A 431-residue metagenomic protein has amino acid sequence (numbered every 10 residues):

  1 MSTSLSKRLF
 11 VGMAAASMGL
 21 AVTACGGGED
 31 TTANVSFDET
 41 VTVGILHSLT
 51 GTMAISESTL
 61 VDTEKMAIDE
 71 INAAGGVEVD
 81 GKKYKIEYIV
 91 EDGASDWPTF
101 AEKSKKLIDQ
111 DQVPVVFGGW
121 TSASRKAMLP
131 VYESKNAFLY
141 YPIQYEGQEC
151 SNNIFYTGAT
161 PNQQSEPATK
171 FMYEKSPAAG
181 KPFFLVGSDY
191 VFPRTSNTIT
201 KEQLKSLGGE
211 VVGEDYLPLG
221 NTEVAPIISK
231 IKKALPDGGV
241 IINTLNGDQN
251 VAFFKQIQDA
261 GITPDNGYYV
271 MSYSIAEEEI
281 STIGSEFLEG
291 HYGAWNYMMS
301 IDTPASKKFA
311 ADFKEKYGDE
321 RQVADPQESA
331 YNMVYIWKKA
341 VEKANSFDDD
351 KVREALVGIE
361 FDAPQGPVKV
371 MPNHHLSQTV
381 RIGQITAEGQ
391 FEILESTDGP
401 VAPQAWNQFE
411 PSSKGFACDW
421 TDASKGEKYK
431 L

Functional and structural regions predicted by a protein language model:
M1-T42, A417-L431: Short, low-complexity disordered leader/linker segments with a strong preference for bacterial N-terminal type II
G28-N34, I55-D62, V77-E149, T157 (+1 more regions): Beta-alpha junction/loop-to-helix N-cap segments that form part of ligand/metal-binding clefts
N34-D38, G44-K65, E91-W97, W120 (+3 more regions): Extracytoplasmic "Venus flytrap"
V41, D62-Y88, A178, S206-G208: Signal peptide-proximal N-terminal region of secreted/periplasmic/extracellular or secretory-lumen proteins
I45, L107-W120, Y140-P142, P182-G187 (+4 more regions): Periplasmic-binding protein-like
E102, N153-A260, S300-K308: Extracellular/periplasmic Venus flytrap/periplasmic-binding protein
I257-Y331, E342-F347, T397-K430: Extracellular/periplasmic periplasmic-binding protein-like sensory domains
V357, A363-L431: Solvent-exposed, acidic/polar segments of extracytosolic/periplasmic ligand-binding ectodomains
